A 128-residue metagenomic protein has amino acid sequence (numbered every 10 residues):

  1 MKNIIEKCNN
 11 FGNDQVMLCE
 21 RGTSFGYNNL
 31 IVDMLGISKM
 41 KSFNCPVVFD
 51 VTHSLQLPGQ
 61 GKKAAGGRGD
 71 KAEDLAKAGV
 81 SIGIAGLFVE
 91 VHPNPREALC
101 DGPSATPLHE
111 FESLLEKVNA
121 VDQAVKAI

Functional and structural regions predicted by a protein language model:
M1-V91: Catalytic alpha/beta core domains of metabolic enzymes, predominantly
N94-A127: C-terminal helical cap(s) of enzyme catalytic domains, especially alpha/beta-barrels
